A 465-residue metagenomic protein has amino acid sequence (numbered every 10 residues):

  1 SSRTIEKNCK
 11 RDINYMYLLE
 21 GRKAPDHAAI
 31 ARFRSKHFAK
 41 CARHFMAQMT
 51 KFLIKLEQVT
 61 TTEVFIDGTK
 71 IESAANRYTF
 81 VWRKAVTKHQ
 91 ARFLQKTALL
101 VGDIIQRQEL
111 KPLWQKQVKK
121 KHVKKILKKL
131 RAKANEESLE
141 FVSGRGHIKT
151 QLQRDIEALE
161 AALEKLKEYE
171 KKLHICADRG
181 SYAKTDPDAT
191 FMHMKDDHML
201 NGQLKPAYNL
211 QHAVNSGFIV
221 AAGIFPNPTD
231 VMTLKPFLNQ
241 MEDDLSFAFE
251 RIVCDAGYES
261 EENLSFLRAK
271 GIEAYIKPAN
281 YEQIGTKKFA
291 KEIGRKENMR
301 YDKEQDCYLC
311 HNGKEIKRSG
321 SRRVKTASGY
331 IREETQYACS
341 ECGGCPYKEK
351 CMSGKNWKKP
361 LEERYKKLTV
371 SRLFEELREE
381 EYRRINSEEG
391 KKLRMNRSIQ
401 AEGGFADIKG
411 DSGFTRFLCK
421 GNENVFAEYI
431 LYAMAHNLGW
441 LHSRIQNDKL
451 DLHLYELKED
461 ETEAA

Functional and structural regions predicted by a protein language model:
S1-R11, E20-A465: Anion-binding and metal-coordination hotspots
Y17: Extended, structured, electrostatic nucleic-acid-contact surfaces
